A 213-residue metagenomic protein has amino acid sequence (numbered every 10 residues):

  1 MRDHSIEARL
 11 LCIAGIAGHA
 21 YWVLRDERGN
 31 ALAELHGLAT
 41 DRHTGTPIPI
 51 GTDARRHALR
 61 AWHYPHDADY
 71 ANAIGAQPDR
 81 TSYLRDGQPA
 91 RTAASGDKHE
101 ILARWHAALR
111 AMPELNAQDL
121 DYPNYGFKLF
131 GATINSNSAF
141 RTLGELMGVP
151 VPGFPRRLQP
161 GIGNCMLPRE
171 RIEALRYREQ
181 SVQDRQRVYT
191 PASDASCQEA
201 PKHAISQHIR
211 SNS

Functional and structural regions predicted by a protein language model:
M1-I134, C165-E199: Non-catalytic ligand/cofactor/substrate-binding and regulatory segments of enzyme domains
A117, G144-V149: Sec-exported extracytoplasmic/periplasmic mature domains
I134-E145: A structural signal for well-ordered alpha-helical segments within the folded catalytic domains of diverse enzymes
V149-L158: Short conserved catalytic/interaction loops centered on acidic-Pro-aromatic/His motifs
G161-I162: Extracellular LysM carbohydrate-binding repeats and other cell-envelope/extracellular binding modules
E199-S213: Non-Sec secretion/translocation targeting segments of pathogen effectors
